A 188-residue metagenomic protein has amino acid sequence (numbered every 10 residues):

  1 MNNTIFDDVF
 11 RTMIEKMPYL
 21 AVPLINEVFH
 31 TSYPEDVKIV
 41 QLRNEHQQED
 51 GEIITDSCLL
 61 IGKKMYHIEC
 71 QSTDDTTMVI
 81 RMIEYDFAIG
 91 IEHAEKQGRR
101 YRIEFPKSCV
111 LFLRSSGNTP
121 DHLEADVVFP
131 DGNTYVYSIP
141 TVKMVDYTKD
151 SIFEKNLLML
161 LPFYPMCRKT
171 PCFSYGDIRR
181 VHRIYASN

Functional and structural regions predicted by a protein language model:
M1-N188: Elongated, amphipathic alpha-helical interaction scaffolds
